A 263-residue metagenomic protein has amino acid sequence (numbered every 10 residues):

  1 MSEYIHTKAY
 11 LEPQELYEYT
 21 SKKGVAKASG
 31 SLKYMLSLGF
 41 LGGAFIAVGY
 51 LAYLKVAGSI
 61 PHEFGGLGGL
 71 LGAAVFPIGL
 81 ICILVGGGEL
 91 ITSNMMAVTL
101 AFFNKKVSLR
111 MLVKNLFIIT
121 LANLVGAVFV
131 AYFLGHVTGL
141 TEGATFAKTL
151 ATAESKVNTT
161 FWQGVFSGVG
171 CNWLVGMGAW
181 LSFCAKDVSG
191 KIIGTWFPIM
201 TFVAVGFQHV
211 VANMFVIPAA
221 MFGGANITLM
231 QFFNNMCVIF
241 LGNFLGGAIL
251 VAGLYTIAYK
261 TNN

Functional and structural regions predicted by a protein language model:
S2-N263: Alpha-helical transmembrane segments and their helix-helix packing motifs
